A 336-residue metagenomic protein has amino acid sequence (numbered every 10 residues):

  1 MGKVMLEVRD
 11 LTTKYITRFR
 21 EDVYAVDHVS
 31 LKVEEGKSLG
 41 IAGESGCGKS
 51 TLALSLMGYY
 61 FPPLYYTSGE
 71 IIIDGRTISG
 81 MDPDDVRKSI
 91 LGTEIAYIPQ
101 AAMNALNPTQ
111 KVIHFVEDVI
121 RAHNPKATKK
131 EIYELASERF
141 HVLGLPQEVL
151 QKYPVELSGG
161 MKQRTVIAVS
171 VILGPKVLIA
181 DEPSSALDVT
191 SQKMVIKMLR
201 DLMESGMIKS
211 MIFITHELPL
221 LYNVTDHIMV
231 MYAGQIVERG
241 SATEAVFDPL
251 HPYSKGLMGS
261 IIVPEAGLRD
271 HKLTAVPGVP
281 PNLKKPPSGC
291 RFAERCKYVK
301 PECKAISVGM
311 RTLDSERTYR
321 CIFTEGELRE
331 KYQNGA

Functional and structural regions predicted by a protein language model:
Y66-I78: Conserved ABC transporter NBD signature motif
K130-E148, M258: Conserved ABC ATPase "signature" region
Y153-L157, M161: Conserved ABC ATPase signature
I172-K176: A short, proline-enriched helix->beta-strand linker immediately N-terminal to the Walker B motif in ABC-type P-loop
L187, S191-H271: P-loop NTP-binding/switch modules centered on Walker-like glycine-rich loops
S241-A336: Charged, flexible cofactor/metal-binding loops and thiol motifs
